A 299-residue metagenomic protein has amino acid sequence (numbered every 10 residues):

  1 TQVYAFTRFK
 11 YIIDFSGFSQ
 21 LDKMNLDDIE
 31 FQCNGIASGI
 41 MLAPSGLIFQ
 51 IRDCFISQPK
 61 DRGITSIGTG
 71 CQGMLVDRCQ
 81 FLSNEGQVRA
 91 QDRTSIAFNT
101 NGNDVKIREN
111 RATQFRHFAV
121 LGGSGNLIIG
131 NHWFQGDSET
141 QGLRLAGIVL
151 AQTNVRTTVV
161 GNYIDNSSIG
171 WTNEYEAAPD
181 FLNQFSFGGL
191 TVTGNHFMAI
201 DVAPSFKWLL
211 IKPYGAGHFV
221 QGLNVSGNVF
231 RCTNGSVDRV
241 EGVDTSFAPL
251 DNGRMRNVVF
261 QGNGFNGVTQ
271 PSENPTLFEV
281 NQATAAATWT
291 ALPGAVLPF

Functional and structural regions predicted by a protein language model:
T1, S95-A97, G123, G235 (+2 more regions): Glycine-centered flexibility motif
T1-Q2, L297-F299: Short, intrinsically disordered, charge-balanced linker/junction segments flanking boundaries in proteins
Q2, D22-C33, L47-Q58, C71-G86 (+8 more regions): Right-handed parallel beta-helix
A5, D14, N25, D77 (+11 more regions): Serine/threonine-rich low-complexity intrinsically disordered regions
F6-G17, C33-A43, Q58-C71, S83-G102 (+5 more regions): Extracellular beta-strand/beta-solenoid scaffold signature
T158-G161, F181, T191-M198, W208-G215 (+1 more regions): Extracellular receptor-binding modules and their adjoining Ser/Thr/Gly/Asp/Asn-rich linkers
G227-C232, V237-V240, F247-G253, N257: Beta-strand-rich solenoidal segments
